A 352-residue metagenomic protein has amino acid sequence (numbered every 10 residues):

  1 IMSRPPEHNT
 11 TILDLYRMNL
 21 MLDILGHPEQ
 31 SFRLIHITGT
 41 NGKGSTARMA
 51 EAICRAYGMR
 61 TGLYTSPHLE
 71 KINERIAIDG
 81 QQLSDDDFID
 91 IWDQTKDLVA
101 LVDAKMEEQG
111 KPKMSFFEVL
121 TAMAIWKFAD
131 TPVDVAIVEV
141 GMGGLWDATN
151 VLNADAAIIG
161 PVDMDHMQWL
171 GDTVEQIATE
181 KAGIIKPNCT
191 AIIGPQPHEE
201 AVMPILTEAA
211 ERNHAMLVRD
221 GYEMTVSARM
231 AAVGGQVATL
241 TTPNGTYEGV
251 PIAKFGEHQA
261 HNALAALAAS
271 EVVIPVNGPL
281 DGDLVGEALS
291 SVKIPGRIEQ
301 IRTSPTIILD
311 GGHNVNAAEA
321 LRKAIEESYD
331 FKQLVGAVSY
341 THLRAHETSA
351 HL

Functional and structural regions predicted by a protein language model:
I1-H8: Charged, amphipathic alpha-helical linker segments immediately N-terminal to NTP-binding catalytic cores
T11-L15, N19-Q30, A56-L152, Q168-G171 (+2 more regions): ATP-dependent carboxylate-amine ligase catalytic core
I37: Hydrophobic anchor at the beta1->P-loop junction of P-loop NTPases
S45-R60: A conserved segment at the C-terminal end of the G1
A50, A124, L206, T341: Aromatic/hydrophobic pocket-lining residues that form π-stacking "cages" and hydrophobic walls in ligand
V102-Q109, D130-E139, A154-G249, A263-G286: Acidic, Mg2+-coordinating active-site environments of NTP-dependent enzymes
V135-V138, D147-I158, V162-H166, Q176 (+2 more regions): Nucleotide phosphate-binding/pyrophosphate-handling subdomain across enzymes that bind or process nucleotide phosphates
